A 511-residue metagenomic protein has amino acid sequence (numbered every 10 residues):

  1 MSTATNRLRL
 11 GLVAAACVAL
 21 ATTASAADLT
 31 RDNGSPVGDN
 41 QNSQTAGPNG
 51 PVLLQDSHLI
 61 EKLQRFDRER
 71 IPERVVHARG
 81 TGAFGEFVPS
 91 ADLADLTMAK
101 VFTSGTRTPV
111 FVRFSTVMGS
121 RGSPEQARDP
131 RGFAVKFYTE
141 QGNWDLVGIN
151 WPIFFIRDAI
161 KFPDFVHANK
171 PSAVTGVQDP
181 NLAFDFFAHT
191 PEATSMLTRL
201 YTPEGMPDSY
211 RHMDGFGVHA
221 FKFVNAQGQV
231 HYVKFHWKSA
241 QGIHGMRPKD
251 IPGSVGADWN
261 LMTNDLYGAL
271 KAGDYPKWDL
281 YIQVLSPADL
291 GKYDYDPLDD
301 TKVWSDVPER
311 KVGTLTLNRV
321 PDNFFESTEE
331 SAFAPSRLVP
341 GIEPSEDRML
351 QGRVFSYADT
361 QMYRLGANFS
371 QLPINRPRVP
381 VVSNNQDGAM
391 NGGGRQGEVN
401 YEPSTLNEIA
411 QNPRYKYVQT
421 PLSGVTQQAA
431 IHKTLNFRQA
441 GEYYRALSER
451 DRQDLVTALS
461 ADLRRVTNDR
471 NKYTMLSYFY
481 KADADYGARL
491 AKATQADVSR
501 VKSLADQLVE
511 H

Functional and structural regions predicted by a protein language model:
M1-A26: Gram-negative bacterial Sec-dependent N-terminal signal peptides
A27-H511: Active-site-adjacent core segments of small-molecule enzymes
